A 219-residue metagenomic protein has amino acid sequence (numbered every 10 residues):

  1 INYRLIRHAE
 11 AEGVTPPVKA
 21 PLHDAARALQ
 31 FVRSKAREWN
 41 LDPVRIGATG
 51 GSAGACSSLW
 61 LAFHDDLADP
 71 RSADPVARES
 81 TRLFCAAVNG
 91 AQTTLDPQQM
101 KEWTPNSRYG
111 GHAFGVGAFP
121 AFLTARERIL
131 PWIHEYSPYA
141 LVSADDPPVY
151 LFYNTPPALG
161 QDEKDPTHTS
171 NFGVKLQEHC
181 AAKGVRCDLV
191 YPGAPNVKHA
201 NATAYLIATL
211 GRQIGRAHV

Functional and structural regions predicted by a protein language model:
N2-P43, N196-V197: Catalytic nucleophile-loop/oxyanion-hole region of alpha/beta-hydrolase and closely related hydrolase-like folds
R4-H8, S52-C56, Q92-L95, P156-A158 (+1 more regions): Solvent-exposed loop/turn segments at secondary-structure junctions within structured extracellular/periplasmic domains
A20, D24-R27, F31, C56-W60 (+5 more regions): Extracytoplasmic/secreted proteins, especially bacterial periplasmic and envelope-associated proteins
R27-W103: Primarily recognizes the serine-hydrolase "nucleophile elbow" in alpha/beta-hydrolase and SGNH/GDSL folds
A62-S72, A91, P97-L141, P147 (+1 more regions): Mobile cap/lid helix-loop segments that gate and shape the active-site cleft of serine hydrolases
E79-F84, S143-V149, K183-R186: Short, proline-enriched alpha-helix->beta-strand connector loops that line the catalytic pocket of alpha/beta-hydrolase
V149-K164, S170-R216: C-terminal catalytic histidine-bearing segment of alpha/beta-hydrolase fold enzymes
